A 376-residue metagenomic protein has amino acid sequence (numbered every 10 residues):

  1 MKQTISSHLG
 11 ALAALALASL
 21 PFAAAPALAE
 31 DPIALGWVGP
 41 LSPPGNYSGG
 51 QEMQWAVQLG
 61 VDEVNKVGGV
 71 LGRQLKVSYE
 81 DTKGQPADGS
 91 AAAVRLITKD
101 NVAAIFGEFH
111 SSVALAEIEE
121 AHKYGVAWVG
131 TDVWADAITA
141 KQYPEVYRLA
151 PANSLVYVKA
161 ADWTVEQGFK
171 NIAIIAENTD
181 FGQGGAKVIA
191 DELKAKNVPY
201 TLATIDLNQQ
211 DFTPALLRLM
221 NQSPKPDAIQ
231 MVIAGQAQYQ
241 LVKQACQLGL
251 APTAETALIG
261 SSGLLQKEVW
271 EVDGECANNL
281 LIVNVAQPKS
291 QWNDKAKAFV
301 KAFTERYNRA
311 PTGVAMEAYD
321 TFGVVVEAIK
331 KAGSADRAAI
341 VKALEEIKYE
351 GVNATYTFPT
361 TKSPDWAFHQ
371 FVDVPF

Functional and structural regions predicted by a protein language model:
K2-T4, L12, A25-F376: Extracytosolic ligand-binding ectodomains
G10-A23: Bacterial N-terminal signal peptides
